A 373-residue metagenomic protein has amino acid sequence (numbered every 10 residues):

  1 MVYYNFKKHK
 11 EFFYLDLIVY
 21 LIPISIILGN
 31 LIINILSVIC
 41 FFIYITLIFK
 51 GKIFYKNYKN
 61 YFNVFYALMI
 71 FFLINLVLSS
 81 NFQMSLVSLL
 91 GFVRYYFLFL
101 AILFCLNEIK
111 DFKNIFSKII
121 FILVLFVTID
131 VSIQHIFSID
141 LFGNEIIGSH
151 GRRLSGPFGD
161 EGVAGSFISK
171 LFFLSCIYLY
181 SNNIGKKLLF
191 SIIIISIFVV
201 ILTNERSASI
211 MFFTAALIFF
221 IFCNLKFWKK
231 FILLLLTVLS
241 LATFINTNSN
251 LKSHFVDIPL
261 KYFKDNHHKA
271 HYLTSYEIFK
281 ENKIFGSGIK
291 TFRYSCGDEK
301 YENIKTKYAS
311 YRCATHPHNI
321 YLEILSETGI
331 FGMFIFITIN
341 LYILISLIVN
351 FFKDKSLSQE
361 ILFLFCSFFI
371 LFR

Functional and structural regions predicted by a protein language model:
M1-V87, F104-K118, Y178-K187, F220 (+4 more regions): Transmembrane signal-anchor hairpin modules in multi-pass inner-membrane enzymes, especially those that act on
V19-Y20, E145-P157, Y308-L322: Juxtamembrane membrane-water interface segments that cap and precede transmembrane helices
I22-L31, E323-T328, E360-R373: Membrane helix-loop boundary segments at the extracytoplasmic
I22-P23, N114-E145, S149, G156-L225 (+5 more regions): Alpha-helical transmembrane segments of multi-pass inner-membrane proteins
I27-L31, I45-K52, L73-Q83, Y96 (+7 more regions): Transmembrane helix-loop junctions and nearby membrane-interface residues
L28-K50, L89-L100, A164-F172, S209-L217 (+2 more regions): Membrane-embedded alpha-helical segments of multi-pass membrane proteins, especially the transmembrane helices
I129, I133-H135, T203, C223-K264 (+3 more regions): A membrane-periplasm/extracellular boundary helix in multi-pass inner-membrane enzymes that assemble envelope glycans
K261-L273, E277-K280, F285-T328: Long extracytoplasmic/lumenal interhelical loops at the membrane interface of multi-pass membrane proteins
